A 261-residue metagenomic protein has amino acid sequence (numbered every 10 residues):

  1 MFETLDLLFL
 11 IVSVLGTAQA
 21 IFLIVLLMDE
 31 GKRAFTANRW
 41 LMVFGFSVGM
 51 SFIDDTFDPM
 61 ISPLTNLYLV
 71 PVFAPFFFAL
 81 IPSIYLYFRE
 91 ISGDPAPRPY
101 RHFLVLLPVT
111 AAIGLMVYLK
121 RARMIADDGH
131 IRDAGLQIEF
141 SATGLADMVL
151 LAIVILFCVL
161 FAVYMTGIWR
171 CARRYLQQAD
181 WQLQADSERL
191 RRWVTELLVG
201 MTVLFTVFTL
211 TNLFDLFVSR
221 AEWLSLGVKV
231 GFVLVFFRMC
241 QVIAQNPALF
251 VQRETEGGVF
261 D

Functional and structural regions predicted by a protein language model:
M1-Q19, L151-C158: Hydrophobic transmembrane alpha-helical segments in integral membrane proteins
F2-D6, L23-F35, M60-L64: Short, hydrophobic transmembrane alpha-helix segments
V14-M28, M50-I53, F77-E90: Central hydrophobic cores of alpha-helical transmembrane segments in multi-pass inner-membrane proteins across all
G31-I53, L104, G144-F214, V228-G231: Alpha-helical transmembrane segments of multi-pass integral membrane proteins
R33, M50-F73, V207, N212-A221: Helix-loop junctions on the outward
T65, A134-I153, A221-L224: Membrane-interface segments at the starts/ends of alpha-helical transmembrane spans
S92-R123, G129-A134, G144-L151, A185-G200: The cytoplasmic-loop to transmembrane-helix boundary for the fourth helix
Q241-D261: Membrane-proximal linker segments that couple transmembrane helices to downstream signaling/catalytic modules
